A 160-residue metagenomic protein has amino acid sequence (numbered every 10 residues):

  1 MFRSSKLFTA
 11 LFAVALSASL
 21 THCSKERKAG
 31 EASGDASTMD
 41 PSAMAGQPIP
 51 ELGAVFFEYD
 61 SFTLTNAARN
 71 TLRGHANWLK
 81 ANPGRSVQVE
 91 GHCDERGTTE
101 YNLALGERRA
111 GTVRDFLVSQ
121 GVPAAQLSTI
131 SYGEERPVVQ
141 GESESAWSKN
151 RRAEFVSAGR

Functional and structural regions predicted by a protein language model:
M1-A10: Bacterial N-terminal signal peptides that target proteins for export
A10-L16: Hydrophobic helical h-region of N-terminal Sec-dependent signal peptides in bacterial secretory/periplasmic proteins
A18-H22: C-terminal motif of bacterial Sec signal peptides marking the signal peptidase cleavage site
S24-S86, R160: Periplasmic peptidoglycan-binding/tethering modules of Gram-negative envelope proteins
A67-G74, E100, R108, T112 (+1 more regions): Extracytoplasmic/secreted proteins, especially bacterial periplasmic and envelope-associated proteins
G84-H92, E107-V138, R151-R160: A non-catalytic structural micro-motif
Q140-S143: Short beta-alpha junctions and helix-cap segments that line functional grooves
